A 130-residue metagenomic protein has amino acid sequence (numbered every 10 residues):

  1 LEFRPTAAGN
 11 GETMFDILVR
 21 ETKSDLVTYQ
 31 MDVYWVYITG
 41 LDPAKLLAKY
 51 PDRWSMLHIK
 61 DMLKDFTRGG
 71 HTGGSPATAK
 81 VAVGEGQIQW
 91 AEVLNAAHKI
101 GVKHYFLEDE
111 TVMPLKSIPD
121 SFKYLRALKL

Functional and structural regions predicted by a protein language model:
L1-F3: Active-site segments of SGNH/GDSL-like serine hydrolases that catalyze O-acetyl group transfer/hydrolysis on lipids
T6-M31, W35-L130: Histidine-acidic metal/acid-base catalytic patches
